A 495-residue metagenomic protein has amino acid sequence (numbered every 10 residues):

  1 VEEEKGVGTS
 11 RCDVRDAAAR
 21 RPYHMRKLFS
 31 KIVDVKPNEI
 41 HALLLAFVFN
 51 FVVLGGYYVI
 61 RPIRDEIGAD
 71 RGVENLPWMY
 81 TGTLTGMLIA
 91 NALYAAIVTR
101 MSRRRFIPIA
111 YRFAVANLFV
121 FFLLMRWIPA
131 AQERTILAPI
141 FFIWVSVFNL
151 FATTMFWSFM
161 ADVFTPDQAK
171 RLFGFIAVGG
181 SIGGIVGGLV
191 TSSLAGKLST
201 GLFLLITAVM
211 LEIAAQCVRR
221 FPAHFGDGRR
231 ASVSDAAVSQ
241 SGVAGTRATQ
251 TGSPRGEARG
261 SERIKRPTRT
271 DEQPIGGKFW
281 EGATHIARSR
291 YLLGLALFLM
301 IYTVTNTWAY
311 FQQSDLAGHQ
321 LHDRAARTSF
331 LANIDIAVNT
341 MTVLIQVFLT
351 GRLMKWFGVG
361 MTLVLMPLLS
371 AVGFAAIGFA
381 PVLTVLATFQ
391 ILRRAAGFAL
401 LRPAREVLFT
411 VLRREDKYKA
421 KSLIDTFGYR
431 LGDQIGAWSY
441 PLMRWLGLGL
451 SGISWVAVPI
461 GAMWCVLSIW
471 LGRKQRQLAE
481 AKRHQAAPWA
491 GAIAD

Functional and structural regions predicted by a protein language model:
Y23-F47, V73, R100-R105, L123-P139 (+7 more regions): Intracellular loop-helix junctions on the cytosolic face of multi-pass helical membrane proteins
H41-Y94, L137-G196, P274-H285, R290 (+2 more regions): Substrate-agnostic recognition of the 12-TM MFS/MFS-like secondary transporter fold
L84-M87, Y111-L118, A208-E212, T303 (+4 more regions): Residue-level recognition of pore/gate-forming positions within transmembrane alpha-helices of multi-pass
T99-A114, S199-T200, K355-P367: Cytoplasmic membrane-interface "Motif A"-like loop-to-helix N-cap segments of 12-TM Major Facilitator Superfamily
R112-A131, L369-P381: C-terminal ends and interior cores of transmembrane alpha-helices in multi-pass membrane transporters/permeases
A138, R171-H224, S329, I336-T342 (+5 more regions): Hydrophobic alpha-helical transmembrane segments
M361-L400: C-terminal transmembrane helical hairpin of 12-TM major facilitator-type secondary transporters
